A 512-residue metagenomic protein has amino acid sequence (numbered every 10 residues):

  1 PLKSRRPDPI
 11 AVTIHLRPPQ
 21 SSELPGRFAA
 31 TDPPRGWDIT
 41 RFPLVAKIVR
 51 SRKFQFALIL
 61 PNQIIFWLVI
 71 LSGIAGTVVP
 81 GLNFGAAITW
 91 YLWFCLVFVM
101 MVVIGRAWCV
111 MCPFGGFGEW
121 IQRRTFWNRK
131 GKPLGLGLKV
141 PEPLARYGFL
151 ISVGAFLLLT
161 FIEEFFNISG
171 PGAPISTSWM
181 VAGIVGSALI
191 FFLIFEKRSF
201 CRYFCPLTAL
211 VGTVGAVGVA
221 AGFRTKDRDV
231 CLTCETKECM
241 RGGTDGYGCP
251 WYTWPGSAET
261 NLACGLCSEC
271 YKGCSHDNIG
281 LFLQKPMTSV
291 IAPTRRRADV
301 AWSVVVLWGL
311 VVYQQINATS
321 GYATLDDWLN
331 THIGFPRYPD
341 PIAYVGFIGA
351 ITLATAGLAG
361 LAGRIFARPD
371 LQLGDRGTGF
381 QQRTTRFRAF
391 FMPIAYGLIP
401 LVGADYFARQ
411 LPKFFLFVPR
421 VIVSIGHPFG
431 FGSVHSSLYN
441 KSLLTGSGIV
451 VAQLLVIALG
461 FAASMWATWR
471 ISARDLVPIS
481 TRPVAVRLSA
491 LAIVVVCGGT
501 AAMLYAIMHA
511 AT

Functional and structural regions predicted by a protein language model:
P1-L2: N-terminal targeting leaders characterized by basic, low-complexity, disordered sequences that direct proteins
P9-T233, T253, S268-K272, N278 (+2 more regions): Membrane-embedded alpha-helical bundles of multi-pass integral membrane proteins
D229-L266, Y271: Non-transmembrane accessory domains of multi-pass membrane transporters/channels
